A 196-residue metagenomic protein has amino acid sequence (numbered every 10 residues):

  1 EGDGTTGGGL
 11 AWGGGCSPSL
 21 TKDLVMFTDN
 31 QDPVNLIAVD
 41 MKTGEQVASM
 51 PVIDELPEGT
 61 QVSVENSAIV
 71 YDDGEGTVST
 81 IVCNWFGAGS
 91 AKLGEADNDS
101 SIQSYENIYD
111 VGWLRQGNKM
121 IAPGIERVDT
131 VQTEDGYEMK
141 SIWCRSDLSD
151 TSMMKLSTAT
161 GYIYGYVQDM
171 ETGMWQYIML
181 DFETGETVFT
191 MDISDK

Functional and structural regions predicted by a protein language model:
E1-K196: Extracytoplasmic/lumenal domain signature
